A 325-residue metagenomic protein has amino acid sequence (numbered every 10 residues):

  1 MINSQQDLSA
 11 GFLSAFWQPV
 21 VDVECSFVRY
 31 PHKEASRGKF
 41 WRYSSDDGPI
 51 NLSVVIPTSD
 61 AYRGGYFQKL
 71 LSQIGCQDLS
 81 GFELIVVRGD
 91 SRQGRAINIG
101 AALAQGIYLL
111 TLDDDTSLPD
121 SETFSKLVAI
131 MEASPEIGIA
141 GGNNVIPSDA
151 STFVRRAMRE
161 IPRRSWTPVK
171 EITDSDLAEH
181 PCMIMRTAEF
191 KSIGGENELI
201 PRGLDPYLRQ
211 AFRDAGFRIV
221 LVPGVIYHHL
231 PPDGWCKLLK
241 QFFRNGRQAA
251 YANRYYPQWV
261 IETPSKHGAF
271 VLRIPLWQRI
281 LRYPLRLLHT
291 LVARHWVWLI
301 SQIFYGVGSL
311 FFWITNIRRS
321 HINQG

Functional and structural regions predicted by a protein language model:
I2-Q73: N-proximal low-complexity "stem/linker" segments adjacent to membrane-targeting elements
V21-E24, V28-R37, F243-R247, I261-G325: Non-catalytic, C-terminal membrane-associated alpha-helical segments of glycosyltransferases
D90-A104: Glycine-rich, basic loop-to-helix element that forms the pyrophosphate-binding segment of sugar-nucleotide handling
L109: Short aromatic/hydrophobic "clamp" motif used to bind/position activated sugar donors
E122-F153: Conserved donor NDP-sugar-binding/catalytic core segment of glycosyltransferases
I146, W166-M185, P201, Y227: A recurrent flexible, glycine/aromatic-enriched loop bordering the glycosyltransferase active site that acts as
P201-L208: Acidic donor-binding loop at a coil-to-helix junction in glycosyltransferase catalytic cores that engages
I219-H228: Catalytic beta-strand/loop signature of glycosyltransferases that borders the donor
